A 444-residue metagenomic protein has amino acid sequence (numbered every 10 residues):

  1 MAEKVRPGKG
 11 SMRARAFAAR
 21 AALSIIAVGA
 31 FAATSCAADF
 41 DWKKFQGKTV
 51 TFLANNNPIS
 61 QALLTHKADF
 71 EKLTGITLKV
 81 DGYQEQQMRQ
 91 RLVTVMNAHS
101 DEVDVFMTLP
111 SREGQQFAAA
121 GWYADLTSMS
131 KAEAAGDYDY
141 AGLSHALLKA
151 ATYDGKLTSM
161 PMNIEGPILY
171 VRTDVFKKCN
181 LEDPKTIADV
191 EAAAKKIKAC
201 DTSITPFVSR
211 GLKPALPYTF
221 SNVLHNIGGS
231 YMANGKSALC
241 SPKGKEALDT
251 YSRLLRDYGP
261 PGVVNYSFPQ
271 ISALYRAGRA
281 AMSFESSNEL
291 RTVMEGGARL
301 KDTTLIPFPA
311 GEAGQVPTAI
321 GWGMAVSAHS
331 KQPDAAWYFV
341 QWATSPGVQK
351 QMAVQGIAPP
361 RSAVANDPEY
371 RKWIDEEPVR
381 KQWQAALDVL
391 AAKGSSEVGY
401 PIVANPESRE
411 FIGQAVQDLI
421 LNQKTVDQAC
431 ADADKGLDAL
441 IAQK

Functional and structural regions predicted by a protein language model:
A38-K44, P110-G166, T219, D302-I306 (+2 more regions): Hinge/lid segment of periplasmic solute-binding proteins
K43-F45, T49, T77-L78, K177 (+1 more regions): Conserved C-terminal helix/tail region of periplasmic/extracytoplasmic solute-binding proteins
K43-K44, Q116, K131, N288-L300 (+2 more regions): C-terminal lobe and pocket-closing loops of periplasmic/extracytoplasmic Venus-flytrap solute-binding proteins
K44, T127-L143, F207, I227-L248 (+5 more regions): Short, solvent-exposed loop/beta-turn-alpha elements that line the ligand-binding surface or hinge of extracytoplasmic
Q46-N57, I76-D81, D104-V105, T205-F207 (+1 more regions): Short, well-ordered beta-strand elements
T65-G142, K177-K185, L274, G278-M282 (+2 more regions): Extracytoplasmic "Venus flytrap"/periplasmic binding protein-like
K149, Y153-M162, P167, E191-S237 (+1 more regions): Extracytoplasmic/periplasmic solute-binding protein
A194-K196, K236-V264, F308: Glycine-centered hinge/linker elements that transmit conformational signals in sensory and ligand-binding systems
